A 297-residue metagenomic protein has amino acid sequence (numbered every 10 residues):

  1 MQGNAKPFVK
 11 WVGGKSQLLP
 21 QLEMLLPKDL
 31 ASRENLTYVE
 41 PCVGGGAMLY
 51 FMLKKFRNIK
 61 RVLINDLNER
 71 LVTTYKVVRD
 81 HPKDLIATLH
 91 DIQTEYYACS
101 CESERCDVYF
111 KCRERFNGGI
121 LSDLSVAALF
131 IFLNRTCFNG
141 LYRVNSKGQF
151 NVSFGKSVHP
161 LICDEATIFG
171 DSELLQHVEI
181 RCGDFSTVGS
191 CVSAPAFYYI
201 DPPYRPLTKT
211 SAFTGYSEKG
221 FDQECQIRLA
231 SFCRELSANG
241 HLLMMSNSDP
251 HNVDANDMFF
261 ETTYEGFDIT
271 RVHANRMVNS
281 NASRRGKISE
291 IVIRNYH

Functional and structural regions predicted by a protein language model:
M1-T37, C42, A47-M48: S-adenosyl-L-methionine
Y38-M52, I64-N68, I131-F138, N145 (+4 more regions): Conserved proline-anchored active-site loop of SAM-dependent methyltransferases that bridges a beta-strand
K55-Q176, T214: Class I S-adenosyl-L-methionine-dependent methyltransferase module
S146-S157, Y204-Q226: Mobile active-site "lid"/loop adjacent to the S-adenosyl-L-methionine
R181-D184, H273: Short loop/edge segments at beta-strand edges and connector loops that shape dinucleotide/nucleotide cofactor-binding
Q226-N275: Conserved Class I SAM-dependent methyltransferase catalytic core
T262-H297: Class I S-adenosyl-L-methionine
